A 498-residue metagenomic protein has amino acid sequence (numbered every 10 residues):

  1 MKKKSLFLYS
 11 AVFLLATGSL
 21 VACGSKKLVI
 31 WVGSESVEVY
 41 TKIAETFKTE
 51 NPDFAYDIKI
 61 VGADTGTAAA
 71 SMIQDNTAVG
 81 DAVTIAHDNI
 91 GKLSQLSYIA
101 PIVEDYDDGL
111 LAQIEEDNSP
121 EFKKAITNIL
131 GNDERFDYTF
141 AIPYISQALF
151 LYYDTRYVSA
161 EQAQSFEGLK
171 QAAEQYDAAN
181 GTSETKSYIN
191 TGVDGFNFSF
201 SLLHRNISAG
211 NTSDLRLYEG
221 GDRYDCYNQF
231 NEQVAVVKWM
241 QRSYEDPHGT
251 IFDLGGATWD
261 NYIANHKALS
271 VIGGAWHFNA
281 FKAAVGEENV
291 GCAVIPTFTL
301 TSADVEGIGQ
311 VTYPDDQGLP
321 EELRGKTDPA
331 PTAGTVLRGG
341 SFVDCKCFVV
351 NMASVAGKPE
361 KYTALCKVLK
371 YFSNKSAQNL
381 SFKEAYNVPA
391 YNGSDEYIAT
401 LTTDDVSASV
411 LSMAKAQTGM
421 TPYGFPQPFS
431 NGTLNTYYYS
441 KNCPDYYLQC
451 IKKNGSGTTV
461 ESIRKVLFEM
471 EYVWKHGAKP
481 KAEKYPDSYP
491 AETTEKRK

Functional and structural regions predicted by a protein language model:
V21-A22: C-terminal motif of bacterial Sec signal peptides marking the signal peptidase cleavage site
L28-I43: Extracytoplasmic "Venus flytrap"
T46, E50-E121, R156-Q164, Y262 (+2 more regions): Extracytoplasmic "Venus flytrap"/periplasmic binding protein-like
H87-L149, E167, E306-A333: Hinge/lid segment of periplasmic solute-binding proteins
I129-I145, L149, K170-D225, Q241: Extracytoplasmic/periplasmic solute-binding protein
R216-G256, V294-L300, Y313, G318 (+1 more regions): Glycine-centered hinge/linker elements that transmit conformational signals in sensory and ligand-binding systems
V285-V388: Extracytoplasmic/periplasmic substrate-recognition and gating elements
A390-K498: Conserved C-terminal helix/tail region of periplasmic/extracytoplasmic solute-binding proteins
